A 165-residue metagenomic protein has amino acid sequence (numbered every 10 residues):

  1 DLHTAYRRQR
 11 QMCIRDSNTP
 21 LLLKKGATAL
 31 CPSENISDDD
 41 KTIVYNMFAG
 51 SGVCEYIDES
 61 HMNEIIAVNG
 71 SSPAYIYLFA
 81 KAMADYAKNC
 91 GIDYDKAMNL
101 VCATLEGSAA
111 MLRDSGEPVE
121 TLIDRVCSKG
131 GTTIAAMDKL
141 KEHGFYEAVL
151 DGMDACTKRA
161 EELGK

Functional and structural regions predicted by a protein language model:
D1-I14: Single conserved hydrophobic/aromatic residue that forms the stacking wall/gate of nucleotide- or nucleobase-binding
Q11, R15-S17, C54-D58: General beta-strand structural signal in soluble alpha/beta enzymes
R15-D16, C31, C127: Short beta-strand segments
P20-L22: Short, charge-patterned binding micro-sites
A27-I65, Y77-D114, R159: Internal alpha-helical scaffold of NAD(P)-dependent oxidoreductase catalytic cores
I65-A74, I123: A short glycine-threonine-serine/GTX helix/turn-capping micro-motif
C102-K165: NAD(P)-dependent Rossmann-like dehydrogenase/reductase catalytic/cofactor-binding core
